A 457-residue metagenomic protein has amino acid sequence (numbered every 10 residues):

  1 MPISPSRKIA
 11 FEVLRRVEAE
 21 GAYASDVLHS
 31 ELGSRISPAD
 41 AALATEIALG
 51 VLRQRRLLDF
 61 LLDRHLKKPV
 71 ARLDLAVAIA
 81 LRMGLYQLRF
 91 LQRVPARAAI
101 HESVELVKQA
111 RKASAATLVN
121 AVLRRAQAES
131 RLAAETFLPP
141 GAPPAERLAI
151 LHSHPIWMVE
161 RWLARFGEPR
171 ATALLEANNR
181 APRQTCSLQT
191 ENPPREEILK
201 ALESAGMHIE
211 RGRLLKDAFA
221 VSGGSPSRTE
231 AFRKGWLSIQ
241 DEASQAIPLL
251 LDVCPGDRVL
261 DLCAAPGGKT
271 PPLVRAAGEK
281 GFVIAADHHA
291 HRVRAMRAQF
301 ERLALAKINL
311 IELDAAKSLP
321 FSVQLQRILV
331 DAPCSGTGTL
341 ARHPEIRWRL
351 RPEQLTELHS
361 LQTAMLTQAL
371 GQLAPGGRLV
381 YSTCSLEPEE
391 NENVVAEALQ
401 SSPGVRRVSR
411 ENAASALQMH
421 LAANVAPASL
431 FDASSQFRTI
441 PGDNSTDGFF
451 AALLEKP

Functional and structural regions predicted by a protein language model:
M1-P457: S-adenosylmethionine
